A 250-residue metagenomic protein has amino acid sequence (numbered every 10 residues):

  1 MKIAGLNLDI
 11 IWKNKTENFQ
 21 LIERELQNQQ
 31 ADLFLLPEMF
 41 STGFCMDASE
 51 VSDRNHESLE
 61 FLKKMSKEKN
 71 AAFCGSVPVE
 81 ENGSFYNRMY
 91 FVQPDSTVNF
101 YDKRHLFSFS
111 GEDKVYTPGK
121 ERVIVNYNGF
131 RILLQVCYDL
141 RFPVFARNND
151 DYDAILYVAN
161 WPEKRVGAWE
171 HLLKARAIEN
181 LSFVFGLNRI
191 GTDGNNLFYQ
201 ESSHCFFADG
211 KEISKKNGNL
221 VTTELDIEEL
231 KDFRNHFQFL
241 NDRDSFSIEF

Functional and structural regions predicted by a protein language model:
M1-G5: Extreme N-terminal starter segment of soluble prokaryotic enzymes
N7-K13: Short polar catalytic/cofactor-binding loops
K15-P94, E163-S182: Cys-nucleophile CN-hydrolase/nitrilase-fold catalytic domain and related Cys-dependent amidase chemistry that acts on
F34-E38, F73-V77, Y101, Q135-V136 (+2 more regions): Active-site neighborhood of phospho(di)ester-bond hydrolases with catalytic His/Asp-centered motifs
H56-A72, R141-L220: CN hydrolase (nitrilase-like) catalytic-core segments centered on the catalytic cysteine and neighboring Lys/Glu
G75-V77, R88-F91, V123-V125, G186 (+2 more regions): Short beta-strand scaffold segments in enzyme catalytic cores
E80-D150, K164-H171, D232-N241, E249-F250: Active-site catalytic loop in hydrolytic enzyme cores
Y199-F250: Long hydrophobic alpha-helical segments typical of transmembrane helices together with their membrane-interfacial
